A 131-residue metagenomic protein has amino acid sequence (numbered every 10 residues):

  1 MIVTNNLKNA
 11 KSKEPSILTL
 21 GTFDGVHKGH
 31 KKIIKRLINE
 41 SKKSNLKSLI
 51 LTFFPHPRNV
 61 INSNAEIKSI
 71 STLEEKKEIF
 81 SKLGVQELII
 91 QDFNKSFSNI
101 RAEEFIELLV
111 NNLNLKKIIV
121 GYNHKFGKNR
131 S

Functional and structural regions predicted by a protein language model:
M1-S131: Nucleotidyltransferase catalytic core that binds NTPs
